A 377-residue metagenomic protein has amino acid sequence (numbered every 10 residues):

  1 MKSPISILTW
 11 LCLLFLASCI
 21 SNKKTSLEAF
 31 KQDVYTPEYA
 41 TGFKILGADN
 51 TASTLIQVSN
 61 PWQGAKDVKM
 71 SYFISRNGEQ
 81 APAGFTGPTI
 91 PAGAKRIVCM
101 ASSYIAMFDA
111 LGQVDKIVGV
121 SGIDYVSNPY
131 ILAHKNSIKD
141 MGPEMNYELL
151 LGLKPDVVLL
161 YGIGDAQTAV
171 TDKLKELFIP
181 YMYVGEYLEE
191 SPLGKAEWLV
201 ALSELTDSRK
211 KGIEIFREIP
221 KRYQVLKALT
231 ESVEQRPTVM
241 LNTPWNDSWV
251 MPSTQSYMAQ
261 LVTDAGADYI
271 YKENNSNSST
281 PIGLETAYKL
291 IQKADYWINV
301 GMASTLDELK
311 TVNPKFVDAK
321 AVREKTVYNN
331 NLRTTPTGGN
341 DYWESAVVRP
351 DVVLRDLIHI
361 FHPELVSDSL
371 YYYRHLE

Functional and structural regions predicted by a protein language model:
M1-T25, L357: Bacterial Sec-dependent N-terminal signal peptides
C19-S103, K211-M240, L306-D307, I360 (+1 more regions): Bacterial Sec-exported substrate-binding components of ABC uptake systems
T54, W62-G152, V157-I163: A short, structured surface patch at a secondary-structure boundary
I90, N146, D156-V158, I163 (+3 more regions): Extracytoplasmic substrate-binding proteins
R96-C99, V118-V120, V157-Y161, Y181-V184 (+4 more regions): Structural recognition of the beta-strand scaffold that forms the well-ordered cores of secreted hydrolase catalytic
Q113, H134, L177-F178, A265-G266 (+1 more regions): Short, structured coil segments at secondary-structure junctions
K221, L226-N313: Flexible, glycine-rich surface segments
Y271, N277-L365, S369, R374-E377: C-terminal soluble interaction/assembly domains
